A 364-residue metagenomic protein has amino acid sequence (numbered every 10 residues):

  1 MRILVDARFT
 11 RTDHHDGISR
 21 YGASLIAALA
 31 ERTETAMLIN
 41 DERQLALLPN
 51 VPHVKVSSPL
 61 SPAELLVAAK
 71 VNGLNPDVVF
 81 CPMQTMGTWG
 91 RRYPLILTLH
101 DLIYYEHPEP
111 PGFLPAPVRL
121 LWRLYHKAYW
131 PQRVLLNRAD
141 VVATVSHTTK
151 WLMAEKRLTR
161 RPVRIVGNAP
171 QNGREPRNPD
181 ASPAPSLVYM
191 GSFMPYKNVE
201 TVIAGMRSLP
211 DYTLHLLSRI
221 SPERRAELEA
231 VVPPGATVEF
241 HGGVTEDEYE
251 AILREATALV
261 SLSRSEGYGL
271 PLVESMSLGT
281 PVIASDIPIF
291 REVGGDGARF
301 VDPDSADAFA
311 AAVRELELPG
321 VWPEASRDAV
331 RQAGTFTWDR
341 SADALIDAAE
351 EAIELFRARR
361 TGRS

Functional and structural regions predicted by a protein language model:
M1-S364: Carbohydrate transferase catalytic cores enriched for Leloir-type hexosyltransferases
